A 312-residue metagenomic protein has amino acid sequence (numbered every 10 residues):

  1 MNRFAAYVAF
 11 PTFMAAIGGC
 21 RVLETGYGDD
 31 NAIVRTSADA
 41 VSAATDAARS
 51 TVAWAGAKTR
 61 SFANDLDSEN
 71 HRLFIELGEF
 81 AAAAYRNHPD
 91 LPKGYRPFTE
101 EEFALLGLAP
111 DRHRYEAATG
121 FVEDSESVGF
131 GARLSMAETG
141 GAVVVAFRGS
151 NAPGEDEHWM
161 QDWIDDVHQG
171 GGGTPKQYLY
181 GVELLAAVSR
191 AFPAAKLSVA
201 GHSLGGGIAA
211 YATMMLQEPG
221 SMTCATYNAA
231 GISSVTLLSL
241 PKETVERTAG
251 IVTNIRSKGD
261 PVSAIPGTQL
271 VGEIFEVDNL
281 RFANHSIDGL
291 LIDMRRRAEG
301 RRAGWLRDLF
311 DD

Functional and structural regions predicted by a protein language model:
M1-V8: Bacterial N-terminal signal peptides that target proteins for export
A9-F13: Hydrophobic helical h-region of N-terminal Sec-dependent signal peptides in bacterial secretory/periplasmic proteins
A16-G19: C-terminal motif of bacterial Sec signal peptides marking the signal peptidase cleavage site
R21-N64, A137-A142, A186-K196, M214-D312: Serine hydrolase/lipase
R21-S125, D311: Long, non-catalytic terminal segments
L23-E24, G28, R72, P89-A200 (+5 more regions): A conserved cap/lid and substrate-binding interface adjacent to the catalytic center of lipid-processing enzymes
G201-G205, A209: Gly/Ala-rich beta-loop-alpha elbow adjacent to hydrolase catalytic centers
